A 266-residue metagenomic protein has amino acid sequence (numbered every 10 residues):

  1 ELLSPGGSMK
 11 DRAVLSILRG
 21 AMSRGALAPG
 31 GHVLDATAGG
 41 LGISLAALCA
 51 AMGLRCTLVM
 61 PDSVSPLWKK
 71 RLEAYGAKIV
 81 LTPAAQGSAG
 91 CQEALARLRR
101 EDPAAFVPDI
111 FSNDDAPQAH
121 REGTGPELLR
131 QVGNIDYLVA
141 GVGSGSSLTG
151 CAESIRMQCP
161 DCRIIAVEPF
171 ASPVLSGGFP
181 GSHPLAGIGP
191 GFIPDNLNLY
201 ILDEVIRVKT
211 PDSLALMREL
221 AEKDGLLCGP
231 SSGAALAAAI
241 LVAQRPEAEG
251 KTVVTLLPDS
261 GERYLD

Functional and structural regions predicted by a protein language model:
E1-D266: PLP-dependent amino-acid enzyme catalytic core
